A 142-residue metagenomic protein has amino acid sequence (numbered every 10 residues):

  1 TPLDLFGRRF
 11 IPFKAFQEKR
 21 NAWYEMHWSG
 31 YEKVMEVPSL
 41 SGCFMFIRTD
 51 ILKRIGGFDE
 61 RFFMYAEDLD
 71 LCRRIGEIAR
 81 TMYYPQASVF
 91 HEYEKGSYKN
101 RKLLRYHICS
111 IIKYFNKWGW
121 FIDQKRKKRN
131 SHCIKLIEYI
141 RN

Functional and structural regions predicted by a protein language model:
T1-I55, H107: Acidic/His-rich active-site region of diverse nucleotide-sugar glycosyltransferases
T1-L3, S97, F115, K127: Compositionally biased, charge-rich terminal segments
L5, D70-R74, Y106-K113: Alpha-helical elements of Rossmann-like donor-binding domains used by nucleotide-donor carbohydrate transfer enzymes
G7, I11, E77, E94-S97 (+1 more regions): A generic structural signal for secondary-structure junctions that act as hinges or helix/strand caps at the edges
K14-H27, T81, K102-N142: C-terminal, non-catalytic tails of nucleotide-sugar-dependent glycosyltransferases
S29, G56, Y93-S97: Short glycine/proline- and charge-enriched loop/turn segments that cap or connect secondary-structure elements
G30-E32, P38-G56, R61-S88: A short, conserved alpha-helix in the catalytic core of glycosyltransferases
C72, Y83-N100, Y114: Active-site donor/metal-binding and catalytic loop motifs of nucleotide-sugar-dependent glycosylation enzymes
